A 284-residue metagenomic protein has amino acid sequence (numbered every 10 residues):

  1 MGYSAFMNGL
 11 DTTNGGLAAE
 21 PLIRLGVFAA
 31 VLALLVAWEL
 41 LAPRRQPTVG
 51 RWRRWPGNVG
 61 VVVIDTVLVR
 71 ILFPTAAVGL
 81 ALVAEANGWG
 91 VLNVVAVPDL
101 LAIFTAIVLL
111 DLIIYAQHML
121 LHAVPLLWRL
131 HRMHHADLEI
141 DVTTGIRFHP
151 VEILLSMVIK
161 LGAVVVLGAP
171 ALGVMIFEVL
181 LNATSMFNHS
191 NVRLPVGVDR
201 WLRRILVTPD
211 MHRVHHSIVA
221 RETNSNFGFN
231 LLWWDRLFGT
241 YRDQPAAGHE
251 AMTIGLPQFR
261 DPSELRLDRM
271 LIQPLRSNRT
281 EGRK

Functional and structural regions predicted by a protein language model:
M1-A19: Short, strongly hydrophobic alpha-helical membrane anchors
M1-A5, L32-P43: Alpha-helical transmembrane segments of multi-pass membrane proteins
G2-M7, P74-A86: Membrane-helix interface motif
N14-I23, N93-P98: Interfacial loop-to-helix junctions that mark the boundaries of transmembrane helices in multi-pass membrane
A19-V27, G50-V63: Loop-to-helix transition at the N-terminal end of transmembrane alpha-helices
W38-W55: Membrane-interface helix-loop junction between the first two transmembrane segments
V63-A76, G88-A251: Membrane-embedded catalytic scaffold of the fatty acid hydroxylase/desaturase
H249-K284: A membrane-cytosol interface segment of integral membrane proteins
